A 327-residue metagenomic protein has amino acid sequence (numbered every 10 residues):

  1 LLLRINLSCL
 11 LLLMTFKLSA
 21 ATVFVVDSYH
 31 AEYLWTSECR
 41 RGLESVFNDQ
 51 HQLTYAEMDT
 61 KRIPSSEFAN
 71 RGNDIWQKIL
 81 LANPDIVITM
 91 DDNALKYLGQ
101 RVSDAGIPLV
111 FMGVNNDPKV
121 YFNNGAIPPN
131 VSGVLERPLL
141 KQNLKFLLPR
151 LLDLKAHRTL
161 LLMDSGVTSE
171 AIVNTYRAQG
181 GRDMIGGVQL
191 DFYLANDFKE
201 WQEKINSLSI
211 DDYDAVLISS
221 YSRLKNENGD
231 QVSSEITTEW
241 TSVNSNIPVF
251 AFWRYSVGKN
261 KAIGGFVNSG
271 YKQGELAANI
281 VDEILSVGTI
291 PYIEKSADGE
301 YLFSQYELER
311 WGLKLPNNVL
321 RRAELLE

Functional and structural regions predicted by a protein language model:
A21-W35, R158-D164: Short beta-strand segments enriched in small/hydrophobic residues
L43, P129-G181, I293-L308: An alpha-beta-alpha
S65-D85, E200-Y213: Short, well-structured alpha-helical segments in soluble
L80-D91, V110-M112, R158-M163, D212-G229 (+1 more regions): Periplasmic-binding protein-like
V110-V131, R254-A262: Flexible loop/hinge segments that line or gate small-molecule binding clefts
N116-N124, S132-A156, N268-G288: Hydrophobic alpha-helical segments within soluble ligand-binding/sensing domains
N228-E239: Charged helix-capping and loop-helix junction motifs
E283-E327: Hinge/cleft segment of the Venus flytrap/periplasmic-binding protein
